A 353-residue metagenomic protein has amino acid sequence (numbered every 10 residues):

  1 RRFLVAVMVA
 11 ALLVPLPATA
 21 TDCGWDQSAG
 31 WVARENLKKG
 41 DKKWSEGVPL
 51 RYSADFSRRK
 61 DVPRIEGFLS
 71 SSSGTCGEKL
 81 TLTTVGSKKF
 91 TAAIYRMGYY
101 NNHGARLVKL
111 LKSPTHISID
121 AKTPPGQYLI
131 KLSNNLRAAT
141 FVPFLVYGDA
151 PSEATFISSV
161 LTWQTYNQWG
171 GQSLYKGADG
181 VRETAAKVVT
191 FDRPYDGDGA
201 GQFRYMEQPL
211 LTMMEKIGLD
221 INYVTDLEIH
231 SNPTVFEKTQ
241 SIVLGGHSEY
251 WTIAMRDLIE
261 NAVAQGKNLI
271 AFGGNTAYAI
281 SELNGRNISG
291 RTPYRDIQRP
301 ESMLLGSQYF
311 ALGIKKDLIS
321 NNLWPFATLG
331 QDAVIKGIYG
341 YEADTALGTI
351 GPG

Functional and structural regions predicted by a protein language model:
R1-A20: Secretory targeting and sorting signals
C23-R64: Proline/serine/threonine-rich low-complexity linkers at boundaries of modular beta-sandwich domains
E66-S87, I94-F144: Ligand-binding face of N-terminal immunoglobulin V-set domains in extracellular IgSF glycoproteins
C76, V85-Y100, L136-K238: Aromatic-Pro/Gly-enriched surface loop or interdomain linker that acts as a lid/target-recognition segment
H103-R106, Y166-N167, E282: A short, polar/proline- and glycine-enriched secondary-structure boundary/capping micro-motif
V108, H116-K122, G199-G285: Helical hinge/lid and interdomain linker segments adjacent to catalytic or ligand-binding clefts that mediate domain
A277-G353: An acidic, glycine-rich "communication" segment
